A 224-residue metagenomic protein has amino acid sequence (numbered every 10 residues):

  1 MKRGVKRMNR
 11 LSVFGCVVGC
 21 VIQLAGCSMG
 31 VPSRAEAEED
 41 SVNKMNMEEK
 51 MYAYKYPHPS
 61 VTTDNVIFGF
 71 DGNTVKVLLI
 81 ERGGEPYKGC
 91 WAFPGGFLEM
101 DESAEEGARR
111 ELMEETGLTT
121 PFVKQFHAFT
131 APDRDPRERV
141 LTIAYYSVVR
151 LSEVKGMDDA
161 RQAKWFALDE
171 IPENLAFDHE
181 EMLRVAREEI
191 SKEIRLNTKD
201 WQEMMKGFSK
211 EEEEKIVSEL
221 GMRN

Functional and structural regions predicted by a protein language model:
M1-R10: N-terminal secretory signal peptides that target proteins for export/translocation
N9, D40-N43: Intrinsic-disorder-associated, low-complexity terminal segments enriched in Asp/Asn/His/Tyr and depleted of Lys/Arg
S12-G15, V21, A25, V217-N224: Short, basic, low-complexity termini and linkers enriched in Ser/Thr/Gly/Pro that act as targeting/leader peptides
S28-M29: Bacterial signal peptide processing site
A35-A37: Boundary at the C-terminal end of the N-terminal hydrophobic targeting segment
N46-A92, E105, T120: N-terminal strand-loop-strand
L98-F122, H127-I194: Unchanged
I194-N224: Polybasic "coupling" helices that flank or enter modular domains
